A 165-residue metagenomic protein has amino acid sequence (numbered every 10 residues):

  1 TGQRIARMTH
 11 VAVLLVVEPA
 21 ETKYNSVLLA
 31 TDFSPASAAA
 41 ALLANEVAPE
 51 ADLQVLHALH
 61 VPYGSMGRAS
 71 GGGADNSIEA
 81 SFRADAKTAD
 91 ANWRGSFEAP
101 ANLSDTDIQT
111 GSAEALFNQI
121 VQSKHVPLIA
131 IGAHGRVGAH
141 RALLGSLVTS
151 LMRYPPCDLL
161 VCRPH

Functional and structural regions predicted by a protein language model:
T1-E21, Q119-H165: Gly/Ser-rich helix-loop-strand patches that form or flank binding pockets for ribonucleotide-derived cofactors
Q3, L42, A91, G95 (+2 more regions): Active-site phosphate/pyrophosphate- and oxyanion-stabilizing loops and adjacent acidic/basic residues in soluble
H10-V11, V47-D52, A99-L103, H125 (+1 more regions): Short glycine/proline-enriched coil/turn segments at helix->beta-strand junctions
V16, L56-A58, D107-G111, C162-P164: Conserved beta-strand termini and adjacent loop/short-helix elements that scaffold enzyme active sites in alpha/beta
S26-N76, S96, L103-D107: Small/aliphatic-rich secondary-structure junction motif
A74-T88: A short acidic, glycine-rich active-site loop that binds or catalyzes chemistry on phosphate/adenosine moieties
G95-I129, R136-V137: Structural beta-alpha unit
